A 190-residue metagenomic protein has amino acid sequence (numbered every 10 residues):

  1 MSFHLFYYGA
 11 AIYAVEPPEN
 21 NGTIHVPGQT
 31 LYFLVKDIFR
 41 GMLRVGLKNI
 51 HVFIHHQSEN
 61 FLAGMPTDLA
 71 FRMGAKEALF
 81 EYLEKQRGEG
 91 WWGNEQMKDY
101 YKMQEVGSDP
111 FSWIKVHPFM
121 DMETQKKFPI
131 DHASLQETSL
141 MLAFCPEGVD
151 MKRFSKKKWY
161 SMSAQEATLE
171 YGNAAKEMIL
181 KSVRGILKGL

Functional and structural regions predicted by a protein language model:
M1-L190: Extended, histidine- and acidic-residue-enriched regions that form the cofactor-binding/catalytic faces
